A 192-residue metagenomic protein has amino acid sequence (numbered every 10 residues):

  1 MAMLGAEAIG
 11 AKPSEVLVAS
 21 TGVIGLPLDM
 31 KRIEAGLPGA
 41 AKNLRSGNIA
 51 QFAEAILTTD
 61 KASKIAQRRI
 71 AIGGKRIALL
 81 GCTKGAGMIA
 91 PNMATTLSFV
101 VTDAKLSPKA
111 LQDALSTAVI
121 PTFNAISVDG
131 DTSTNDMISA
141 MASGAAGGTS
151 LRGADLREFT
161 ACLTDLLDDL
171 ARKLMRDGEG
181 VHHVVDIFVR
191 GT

Functional and structural regions predicted by a protein language model:
A2-F123, S133: Glycine-rich, mobile lid/loop segments that gate access to catalytic sites or pores
S14-A35, S127-T149, H182, D186-G191: Short, surface-exposed loop/turn segments at secondary-structure boundaries that line and modulate
G39, N124, V128, D169-R176: Conserved helix-loop functional segments at active or binding sites
A104-L163: Carboxylate- and glycine-rich phosphate/diphosphate-binding segment that chelates Mg2+/Mn2+
A140-T192: A glycine- and small/hydrophobic-rich beta-loop-beta segment that serves as a flexible "lid/hinge" or phosphate-binding
